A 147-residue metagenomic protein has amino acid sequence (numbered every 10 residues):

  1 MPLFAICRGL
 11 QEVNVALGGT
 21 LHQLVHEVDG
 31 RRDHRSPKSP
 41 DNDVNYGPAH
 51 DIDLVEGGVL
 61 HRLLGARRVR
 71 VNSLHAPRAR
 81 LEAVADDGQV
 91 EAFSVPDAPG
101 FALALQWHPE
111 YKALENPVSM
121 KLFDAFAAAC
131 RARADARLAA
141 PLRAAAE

Functional and structural regions predicted by a protein language model:
M1, H26, G30-E147: Amide-donor transfer/coupling interface in amidating biosynthetic enzymes
M1-T20: Catalytic nucleophile loop
L17-D29: Short, surface-exposed, charged loop/turn segments at secondary-structure junctions
